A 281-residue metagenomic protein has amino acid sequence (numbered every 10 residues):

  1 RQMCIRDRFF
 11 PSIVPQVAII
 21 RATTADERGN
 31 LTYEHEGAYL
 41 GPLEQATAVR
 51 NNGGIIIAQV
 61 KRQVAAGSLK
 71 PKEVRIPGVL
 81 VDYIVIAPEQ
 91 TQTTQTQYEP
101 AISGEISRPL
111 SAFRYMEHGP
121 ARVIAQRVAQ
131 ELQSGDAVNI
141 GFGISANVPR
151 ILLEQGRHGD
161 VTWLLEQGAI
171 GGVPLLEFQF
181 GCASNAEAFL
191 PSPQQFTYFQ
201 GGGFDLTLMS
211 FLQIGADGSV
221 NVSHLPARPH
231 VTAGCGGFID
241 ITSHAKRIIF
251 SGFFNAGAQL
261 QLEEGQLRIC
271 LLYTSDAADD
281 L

Functional and structural regions predicted by a protein language model:
R1-Q2, I170-I214: Ligand-binding beta-strand-loop-alpha-helix segment within the catalytic cores of soluble metabolic enzymes
M3-D7, Y273-A278: Conserved small/polar residues in nucleotide/adenosyl-binding loops
R6-V17, R21: Internal active-site segments that recognize and position negatively charged phosphoryl groups and nucleotide moieties
Q16-I20, T47-Q133, S275: ATP/nucleoside-binding phosphotransfer catalytic cores, i.e., glycine-rich phosphate-binding loops
Y33-G54, V161, L225-F250: Gly/Ser/Thr-rich active-site loops/lids in small-molecule metabolic enzymes that frequently grip phosphoryl groups
I106-A188, S192: N-terminal active-site beta-alpha-beta segment that forms phosphate/nucleotide-binding and substrate-recognition loops
S219-N221, P229-L272: C-terminal catalytic subdomain
